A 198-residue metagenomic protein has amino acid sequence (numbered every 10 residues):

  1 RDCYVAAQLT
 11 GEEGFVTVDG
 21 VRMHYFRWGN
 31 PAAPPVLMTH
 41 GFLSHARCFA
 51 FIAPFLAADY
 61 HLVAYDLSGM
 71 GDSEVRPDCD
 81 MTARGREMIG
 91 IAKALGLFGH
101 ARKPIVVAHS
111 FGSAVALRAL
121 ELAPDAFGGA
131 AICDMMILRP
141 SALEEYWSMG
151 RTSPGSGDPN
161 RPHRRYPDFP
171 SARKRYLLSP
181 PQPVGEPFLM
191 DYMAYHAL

Functional and structural regions predicted by a protein language model:
R1-V36, A57-Y60, G96-H100, A130: Alpha/beta-hydrolase fold catalytic core
V16-V21, F26, V63-V107, A123: Active-site loop/oxyanion-hole signature of alpha/beta-hydrolase fold enzymes
V21-E74: Conserved HGGG/HGGXW glycine-rich cap/lid loop of the alpha/beta-hydrolase fold
S44, G69, S113, I137-L138: Active-site micro-motifs of SAM-dependent methyltransferase domains
A53, A92, A119-L120: A conserved amphipathic alpha-helix that caps or lines the catalytic cleft of carbohydrate- and lipid-modifying enzymes
A108, G112, A116: Gly/Ala-rich beta-loop-alpha elbow adjacent to hydrolase catalytic centers
R118-E121, G128-P170: Flexible "cap/lid" loop of the alpha/beta hydrolase fold
R161-L198: Conserved alpha/beta-hydrolase catalytic His-Asp/Glu region
